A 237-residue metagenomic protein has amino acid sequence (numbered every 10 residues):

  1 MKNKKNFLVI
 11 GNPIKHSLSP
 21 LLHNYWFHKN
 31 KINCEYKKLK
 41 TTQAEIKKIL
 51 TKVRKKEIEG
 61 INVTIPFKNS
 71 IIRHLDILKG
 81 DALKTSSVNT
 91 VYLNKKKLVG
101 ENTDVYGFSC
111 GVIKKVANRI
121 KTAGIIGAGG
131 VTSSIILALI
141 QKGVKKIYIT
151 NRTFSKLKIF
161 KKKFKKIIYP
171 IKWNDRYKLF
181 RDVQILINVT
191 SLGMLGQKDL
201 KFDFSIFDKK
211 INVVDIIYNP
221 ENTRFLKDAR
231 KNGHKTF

Functional and structural regions predicted by a protein language model:
K2-K115, D228: Phosphate/diphosphate ligand-binding glycine-rich loop within oxidoreductases
N3, N118-R119, Q141, F202-I211: Short, conserved loop/helix-junction motifs that constitute active-site signature segments in enzyme catalytic cores
G11, N102, V112, V116-V144 (+1 more regions): Glycine-rich adenosine-cofactor-binding loop
I14-K15, F154-S155, P220: Helix N-cap at the beta1-alpha1 junction of Rossmann-like dinucleotide-binding domains, i.e., the first residues
K37, I147-Y148, F237: Conserved beta-strand positions in the Rossmann-like core of class I SAM-dependent methyltransferases
T153, K178-D199, V214: Rossmann-like NAD(P)-binding element
I167-V183: Short acidic low-complexity segments
D203, I211-F237: Rossmann-fold NAD(P)-binding glycine/threonine-rich loop
